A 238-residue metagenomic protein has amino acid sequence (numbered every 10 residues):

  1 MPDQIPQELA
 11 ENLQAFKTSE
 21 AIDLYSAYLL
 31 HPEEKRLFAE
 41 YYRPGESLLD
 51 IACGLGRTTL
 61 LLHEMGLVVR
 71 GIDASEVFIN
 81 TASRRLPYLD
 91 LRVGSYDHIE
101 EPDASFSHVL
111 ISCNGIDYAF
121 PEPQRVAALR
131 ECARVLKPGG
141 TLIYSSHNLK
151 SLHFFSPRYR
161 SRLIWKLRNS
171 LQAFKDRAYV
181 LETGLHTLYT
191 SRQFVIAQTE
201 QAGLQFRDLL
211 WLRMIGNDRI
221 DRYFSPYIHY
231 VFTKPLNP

Functional and structural regions predicted by a protein language model:
M1-R43, S225: Conserved class I S-adenosyl-L-methionine
G45-G54: Conserved class I S-adenosyl-L-methionine
L55-H98: Class I SAM-dependent methyltransferase SAM/SAH-binding core
D97-V109: A short acidic, Gly/Pro-enriched loop at the edge of an enzyme's catalytic core that lines a small-molecule cofactor
H108-P123: A short SAM/SAH-binding and catalytic strip from SAM-dependent methyltransferases
V126-P138: A short glycine-rich, Lys/Arg-flanked "PGG" loop and its adjoining helix->strand segment in the class I
I143-R168: Conserved class I S-adenosyl-L-methionine
H186-G203: Short alpha-helix
